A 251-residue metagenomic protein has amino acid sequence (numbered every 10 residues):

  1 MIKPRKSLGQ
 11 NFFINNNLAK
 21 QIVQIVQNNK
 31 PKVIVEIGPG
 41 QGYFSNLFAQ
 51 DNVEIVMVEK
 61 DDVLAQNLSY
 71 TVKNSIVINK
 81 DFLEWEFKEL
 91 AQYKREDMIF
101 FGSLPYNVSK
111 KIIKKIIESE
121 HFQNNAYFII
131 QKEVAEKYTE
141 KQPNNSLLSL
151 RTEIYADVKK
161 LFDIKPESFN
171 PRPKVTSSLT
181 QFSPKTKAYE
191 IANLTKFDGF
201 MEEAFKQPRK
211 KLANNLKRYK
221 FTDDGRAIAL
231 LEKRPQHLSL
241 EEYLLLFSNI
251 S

Functional and structural regions predicted by a protein language model:
M1-G199, E203, E241-S248: Catalytic cores of RNA-modifying enzymes
F205, R209-K210, N214, K220-S251: Conserved Class I S-adenosyl-L-methionine
